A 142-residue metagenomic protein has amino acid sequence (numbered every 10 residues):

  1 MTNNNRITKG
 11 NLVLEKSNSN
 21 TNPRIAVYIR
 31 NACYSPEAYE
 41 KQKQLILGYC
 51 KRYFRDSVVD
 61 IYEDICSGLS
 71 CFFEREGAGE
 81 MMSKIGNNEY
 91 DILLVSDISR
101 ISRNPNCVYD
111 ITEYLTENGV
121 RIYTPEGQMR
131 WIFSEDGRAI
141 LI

Functional and structural regions predicted by a protein language model:
M1-I142: Short, structured surface patches at the beginning of a domain
